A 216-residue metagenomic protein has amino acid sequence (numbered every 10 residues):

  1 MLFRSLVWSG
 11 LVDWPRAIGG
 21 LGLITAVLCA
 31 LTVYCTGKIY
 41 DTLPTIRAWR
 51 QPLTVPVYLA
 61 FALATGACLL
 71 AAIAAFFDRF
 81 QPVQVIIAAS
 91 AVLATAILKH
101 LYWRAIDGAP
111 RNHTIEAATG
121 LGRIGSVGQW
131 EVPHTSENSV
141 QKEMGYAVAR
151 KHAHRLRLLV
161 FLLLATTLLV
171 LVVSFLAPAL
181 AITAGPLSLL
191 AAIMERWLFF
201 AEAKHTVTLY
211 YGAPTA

Functional and structural regions predicted by a protein language model:
F3-M194: Long, contiguous internal "core" modules enriched in hydrophobic/ aromatic residues
I106, E202-A203: Active-site-proximal flexible loops/turns
L198: Conserved catalytic/binding loops enriched for acidic/polar residues
K204-A216: Membrane-proximal cytoplasmic C-terminal regulatory module of class A 7TM GPCRs
